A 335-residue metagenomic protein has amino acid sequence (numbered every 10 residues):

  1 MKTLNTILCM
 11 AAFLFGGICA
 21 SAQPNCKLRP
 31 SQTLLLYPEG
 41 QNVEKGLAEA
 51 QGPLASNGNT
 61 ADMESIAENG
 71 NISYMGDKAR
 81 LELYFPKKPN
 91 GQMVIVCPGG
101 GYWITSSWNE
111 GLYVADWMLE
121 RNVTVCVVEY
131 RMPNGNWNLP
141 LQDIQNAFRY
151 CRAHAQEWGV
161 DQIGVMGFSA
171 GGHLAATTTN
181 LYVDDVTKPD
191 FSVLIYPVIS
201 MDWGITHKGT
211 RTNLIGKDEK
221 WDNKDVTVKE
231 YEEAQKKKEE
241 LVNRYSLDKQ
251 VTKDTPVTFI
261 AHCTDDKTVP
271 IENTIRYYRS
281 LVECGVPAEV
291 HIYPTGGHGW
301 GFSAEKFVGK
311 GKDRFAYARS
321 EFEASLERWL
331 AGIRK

Functional and structural regions predicted by a protein language model:
P24-P89, W137: N-terminal cap/lid segment of alpha/beta-hydrolase-fold proteins
T60-A67, M201-Q250: Mobile cap/lid helix-loop segments that gate and shape the active-site cleft of serine hydrolases
G91-G99: Short beta-strand element of the alpha/beta-hydrolase
T105-V114, C126-Q162, F315-Y317: Catalytic nucleophile-loop/oxyanion-hole region of alpha/beta-hydrolase and closely related hydrolase-like folds
Q142, N146-T210, V242: Primarily recognizes the serine-hydrolase "nucleophile elbow" in alpha/beta-hydrolase and SGNH/GDSL folds
D254, F259-H262, D266: Short beta-strand/loop motif that positions the catalytic acidic residue of the alpha/beta-hydrolase fold
A261, I275-K335: C-terminal catalytic histidine-bearing segment of alpha/beta-hydrolase fold enzymes
K267-R276: Conserved alpha/beta-hydrolase "acid-adjacent" motif
